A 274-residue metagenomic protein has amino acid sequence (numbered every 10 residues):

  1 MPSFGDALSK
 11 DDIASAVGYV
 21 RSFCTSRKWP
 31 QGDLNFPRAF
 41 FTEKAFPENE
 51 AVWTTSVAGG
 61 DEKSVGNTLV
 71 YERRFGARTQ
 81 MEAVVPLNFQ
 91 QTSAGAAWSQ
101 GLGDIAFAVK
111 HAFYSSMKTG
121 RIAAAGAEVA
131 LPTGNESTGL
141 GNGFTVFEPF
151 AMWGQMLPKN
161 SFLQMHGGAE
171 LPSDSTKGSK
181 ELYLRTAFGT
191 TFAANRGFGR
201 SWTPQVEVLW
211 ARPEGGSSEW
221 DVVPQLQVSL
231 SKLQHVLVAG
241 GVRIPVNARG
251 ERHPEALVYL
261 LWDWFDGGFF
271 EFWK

Functional and structural regions predicted by a protein language model:
M1-V17: Axial heme c-ligation environment in periplasmic c-type cytochrome domains
K10-D11, R27-K274: Transmembrane beta-barrel domains of Gram-negative outer membranes and organellar outer membranes
I13-K28: Short, structured interface segments
